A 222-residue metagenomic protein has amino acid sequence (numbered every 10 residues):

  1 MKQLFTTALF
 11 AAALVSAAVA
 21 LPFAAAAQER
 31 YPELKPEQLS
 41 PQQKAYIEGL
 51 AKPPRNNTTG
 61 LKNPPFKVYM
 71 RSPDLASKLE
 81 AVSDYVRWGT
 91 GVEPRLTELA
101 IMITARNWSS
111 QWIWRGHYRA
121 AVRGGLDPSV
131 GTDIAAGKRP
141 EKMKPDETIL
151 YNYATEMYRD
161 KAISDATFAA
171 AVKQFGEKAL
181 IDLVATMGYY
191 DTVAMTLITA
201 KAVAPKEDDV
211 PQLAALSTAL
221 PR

Functional and structural regions predicted by a protein language model:
M1-A13: Bacterial N-terminal signal peptides that target proteins for export
T6-T7, A17, M102: Short amphipathic alpha-helical "recognition" segments used for binding
V15-A25: C-terminal segment of classical bacterial N-terminal signal peptides
F23-R222: Hydrophobic alpha-helical segments
